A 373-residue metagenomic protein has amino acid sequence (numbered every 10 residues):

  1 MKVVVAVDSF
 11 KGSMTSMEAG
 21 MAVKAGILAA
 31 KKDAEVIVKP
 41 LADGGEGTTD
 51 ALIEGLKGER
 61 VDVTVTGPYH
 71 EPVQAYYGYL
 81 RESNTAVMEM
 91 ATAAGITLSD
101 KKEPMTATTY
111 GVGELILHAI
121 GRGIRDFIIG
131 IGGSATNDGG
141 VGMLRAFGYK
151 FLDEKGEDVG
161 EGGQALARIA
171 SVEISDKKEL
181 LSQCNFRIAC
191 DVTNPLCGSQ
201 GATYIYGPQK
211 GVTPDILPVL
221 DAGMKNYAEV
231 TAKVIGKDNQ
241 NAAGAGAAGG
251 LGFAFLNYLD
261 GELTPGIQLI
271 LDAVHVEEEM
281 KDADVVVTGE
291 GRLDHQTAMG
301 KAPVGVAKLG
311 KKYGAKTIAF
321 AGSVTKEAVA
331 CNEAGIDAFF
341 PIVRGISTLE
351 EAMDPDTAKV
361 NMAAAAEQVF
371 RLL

Functional and structural regions predicted by a protein language model:
M1-I131, A135-L373: N-terminal loops that bind phosphate or other acidic moieties and the adjacent beta-alpha structural core
